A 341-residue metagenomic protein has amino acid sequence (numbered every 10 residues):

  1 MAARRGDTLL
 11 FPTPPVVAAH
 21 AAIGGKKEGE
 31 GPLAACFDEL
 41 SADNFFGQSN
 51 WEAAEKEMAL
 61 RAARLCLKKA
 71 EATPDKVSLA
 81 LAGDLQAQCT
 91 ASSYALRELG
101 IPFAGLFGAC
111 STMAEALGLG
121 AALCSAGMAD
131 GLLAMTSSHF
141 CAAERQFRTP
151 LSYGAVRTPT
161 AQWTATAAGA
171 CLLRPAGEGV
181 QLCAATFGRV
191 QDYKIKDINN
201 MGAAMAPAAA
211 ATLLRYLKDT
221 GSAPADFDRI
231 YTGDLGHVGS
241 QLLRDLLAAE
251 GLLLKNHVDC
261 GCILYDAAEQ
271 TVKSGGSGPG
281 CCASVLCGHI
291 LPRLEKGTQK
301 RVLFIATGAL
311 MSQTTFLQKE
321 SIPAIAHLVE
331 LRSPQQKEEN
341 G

Functional and structural regions predicted by a protein language model:
M1-E52, P150-R215, D219-S222, L252 (+4 more regions): Condensing-enzyme catalytic core mediating Claisen C-C bond formation in acyl metabolism
V17, W51-C110, D226-Q241, L246: Conserved beta-ketoacyl condensing-enzyme motif
A18, A82-G83, L132-S138, V302-T307: Short beta-strand segments
E28-E30, A91-S93, G118, A143-R148 (+2 more regions): Short acidic, glycine/serine/threonine-rich loops at helix termini
E55-E71, L117-L119, A204-D219, V285-I290: Short, well-ordered amphipathic alpha-helical segments that serve as non-catalytic structural scaffolds within diverse
C89-T90, F140-R145, R189-K194, M311-Q313: Short, well-ordered, mixed-charge alpha-helical segments that flank or form enzyme active sites
S93-R145, T149-A161: A generic, well-ordered mixed alpha/beta core segment in the N-terminal half of proteins
F107-A134, C171-L173, S277-T298: Active-site-proximal alpha-helical scaffold in enzymes
